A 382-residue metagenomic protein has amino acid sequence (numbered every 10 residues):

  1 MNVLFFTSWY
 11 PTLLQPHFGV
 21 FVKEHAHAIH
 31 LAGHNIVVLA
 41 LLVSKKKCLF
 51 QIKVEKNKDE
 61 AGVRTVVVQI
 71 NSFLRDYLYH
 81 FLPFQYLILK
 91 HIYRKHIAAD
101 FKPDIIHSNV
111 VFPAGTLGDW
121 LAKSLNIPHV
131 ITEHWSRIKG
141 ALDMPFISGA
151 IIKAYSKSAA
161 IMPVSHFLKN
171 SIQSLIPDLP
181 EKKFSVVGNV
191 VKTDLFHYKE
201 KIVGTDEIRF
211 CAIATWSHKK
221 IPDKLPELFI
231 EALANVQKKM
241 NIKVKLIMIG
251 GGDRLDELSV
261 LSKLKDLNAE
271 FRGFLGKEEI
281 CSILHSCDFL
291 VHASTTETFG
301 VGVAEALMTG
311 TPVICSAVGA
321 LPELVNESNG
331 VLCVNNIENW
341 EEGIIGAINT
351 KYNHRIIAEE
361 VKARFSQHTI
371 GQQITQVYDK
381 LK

Functional and structural regions predicted by a protein language model:
M1-D59: N-terminal subdomain of nucleotide-sugar transferases
L4, I202-K224, I230-A234, I247: Conserved donor-binding/catalytic core segment of Leloir-type glycosyltransferases
A40, S156-Y198, A212-T215: Donor nucleotide-sugar binding/catalytic pocket of nucleotide-sugar-dependent glycosyltransferases
S259-E278: Nucleotide-activated donor-binding/catalytic signature segment of Leloir-type glycosyltransferases, i.e., the conserved
F274-L275, S282-C287: Short alpha-helical donor nucleotide-sugar binding micro-motif in glycosyltransferases
T295: Aromatic "clamp/platform" in nucleotide-sugar-dependent glycosyltransferases that forms part of the donor/acceptor
P312-C315: Short hydrophobic beta-strand element within catalytic cores of glycosyltransferases and related nucleotide-activated
E327-E338, I345-K351: Conserved acidic donor-binding segment of nucleotide-sugar-dependent glycosyltransferases
